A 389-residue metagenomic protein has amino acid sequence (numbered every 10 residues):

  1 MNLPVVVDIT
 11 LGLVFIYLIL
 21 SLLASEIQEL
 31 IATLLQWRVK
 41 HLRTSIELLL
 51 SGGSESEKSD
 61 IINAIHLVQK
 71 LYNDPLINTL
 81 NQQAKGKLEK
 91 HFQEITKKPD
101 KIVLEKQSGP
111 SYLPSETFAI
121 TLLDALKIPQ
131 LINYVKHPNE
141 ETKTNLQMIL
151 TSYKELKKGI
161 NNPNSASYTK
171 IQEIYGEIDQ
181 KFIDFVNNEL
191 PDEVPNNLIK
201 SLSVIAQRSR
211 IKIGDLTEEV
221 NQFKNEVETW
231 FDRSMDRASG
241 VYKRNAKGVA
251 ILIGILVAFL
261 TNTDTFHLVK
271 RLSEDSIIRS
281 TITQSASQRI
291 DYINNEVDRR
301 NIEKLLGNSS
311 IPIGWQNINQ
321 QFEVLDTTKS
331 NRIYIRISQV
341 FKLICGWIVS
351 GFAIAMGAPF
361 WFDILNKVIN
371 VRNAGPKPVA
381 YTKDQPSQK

Functional and structural regions predicted by a protein language model:
L3, V7-L11, F15-R237, I255 (+4 more regions): Large intracellular
P4, I9, E228-T263, K329-A358: Transmembrane alpha-helical segments and their cytosolic interface motifs in multi-pass membrane proteins
G12-L18, C345-R372: Pore domain of cation channels
G53, V241, N245, V368-R372: Generic recognition of well-structured, leucine-rich alpha-helical segments and adjacent helix-turn regions within
N245, V249, R372-V379: Short, flexible/disordered secondary-structure transition segments
T261-L272, G357-K367: Short hydrophobic alpha-helical membrane-entry/anchor segments
E296-K342, G346, I364-L365: C-terminal soluble domains/tails of integral membrane proteins
